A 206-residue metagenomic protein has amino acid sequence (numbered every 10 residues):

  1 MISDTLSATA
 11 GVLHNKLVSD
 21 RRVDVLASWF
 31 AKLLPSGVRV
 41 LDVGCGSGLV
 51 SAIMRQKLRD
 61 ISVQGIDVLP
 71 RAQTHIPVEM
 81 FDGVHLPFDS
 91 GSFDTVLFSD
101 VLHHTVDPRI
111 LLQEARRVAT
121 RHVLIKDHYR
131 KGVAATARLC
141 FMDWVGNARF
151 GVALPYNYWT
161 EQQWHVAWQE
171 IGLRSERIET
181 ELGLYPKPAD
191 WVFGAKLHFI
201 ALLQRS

Functional and structural regions predicted by a protein language model:
I2-S28: Class I SAM-dependent methyltransferase Rossmann-like catalytic core, especially the SAM/SAH-binding loop
W29, A52, H128-D190: C-terminal alpha-helical "lid/dimerization" subdomain adjacent to the S-adenosyl-L-methionine
L41, S47-H85: Class I SAM-dependent methyltransferase SAM/SAH-binding core
L97: A conserved beta-strand element that flanks and buttresses the S-adenosyl-L-methionine
D100-V101: Short catalytic micro-motifs in class I SAM-dependent methyltransferases
T105-E114: A short, conserved alpha-helix within the catalytic core of class I
R121-H128: Conserved beta-strand signature within the Rossmann-like core of class I S-adenosyl-L-methionine
P186-S206: Core SAM-dependent methyltransferase catalytic element
